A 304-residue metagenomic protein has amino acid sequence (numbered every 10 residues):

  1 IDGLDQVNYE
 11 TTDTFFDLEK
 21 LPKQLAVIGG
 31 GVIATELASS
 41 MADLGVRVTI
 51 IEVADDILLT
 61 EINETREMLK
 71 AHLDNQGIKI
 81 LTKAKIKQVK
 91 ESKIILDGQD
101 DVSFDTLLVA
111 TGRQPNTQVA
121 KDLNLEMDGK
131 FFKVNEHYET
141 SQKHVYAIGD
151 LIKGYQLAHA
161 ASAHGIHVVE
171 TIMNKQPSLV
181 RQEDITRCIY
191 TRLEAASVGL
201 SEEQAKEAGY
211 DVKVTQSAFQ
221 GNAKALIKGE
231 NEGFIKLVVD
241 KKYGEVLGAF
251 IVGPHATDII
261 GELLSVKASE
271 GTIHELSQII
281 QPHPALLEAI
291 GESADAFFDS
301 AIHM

Functional and structural regions predicted by a protein language model:
I1, T35-E36, N116-V119, N124 (+3 more regions): Glycine/Thr-rich phosphate-binding loops of Rossmann-like dinucleotide-binding domains
D5-K23, D101-N174: FAD-site-proximal beta/loop scaffold in flavoenzymes
N8, G77, K133, L237-V239: Conserved N-terminal phosphate-binding loop of PLP-dependent enzymes in the Aspartate aminotransferase
Y9, G29, V48, L73 (+3 more regions): Residue-level signature of catalytic and energy-coupling elements of molecular machines, predominantly ATP/GTP-dependent
E10, K79-L81, Y146, K213-T215: General small-molecule cofactor/ligand-binding pocket signal
F16-D17, P22-A26, V32-K90, L157-S162 (+2 more regions): Rossmann-like dinucleotide-binding cores of NAD(P)H-dependent redox enzymes
V89-D101, L107: Conserved beta-strand-loop-beta-strand element in the redox core of flavoprotein oxidoreductases
Y190-S201, K206-M304: Flexible, glycine-rich terminal cap/loop adjacent to redox cofactors in electron-transfer oxidoreductases
